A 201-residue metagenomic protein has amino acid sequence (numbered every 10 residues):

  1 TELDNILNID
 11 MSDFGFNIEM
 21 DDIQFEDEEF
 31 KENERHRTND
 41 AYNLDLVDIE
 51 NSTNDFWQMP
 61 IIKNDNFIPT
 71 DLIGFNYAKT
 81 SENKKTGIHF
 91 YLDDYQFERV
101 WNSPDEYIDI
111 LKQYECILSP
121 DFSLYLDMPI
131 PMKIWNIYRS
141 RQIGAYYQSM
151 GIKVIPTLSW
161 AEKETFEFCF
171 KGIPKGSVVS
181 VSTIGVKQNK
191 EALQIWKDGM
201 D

Functional and structural regions predicted by a protein language model:
L3-M20: Intrinsically disordered, low-complexity partner-recruitment/activation regions of DNA-associated regulators
E32-N33: Terminal interaction modules at protein C-ends
R37-I108, M128: Non-catalytic, usually N-terminal nucleic-acid engagement modules in DNA/RNA processing proteins
S81, L92, V100-D201: Eukaryote-skewed repeat-based solenoidal scaffolds used as protein-protein interaction platforms, primarily
